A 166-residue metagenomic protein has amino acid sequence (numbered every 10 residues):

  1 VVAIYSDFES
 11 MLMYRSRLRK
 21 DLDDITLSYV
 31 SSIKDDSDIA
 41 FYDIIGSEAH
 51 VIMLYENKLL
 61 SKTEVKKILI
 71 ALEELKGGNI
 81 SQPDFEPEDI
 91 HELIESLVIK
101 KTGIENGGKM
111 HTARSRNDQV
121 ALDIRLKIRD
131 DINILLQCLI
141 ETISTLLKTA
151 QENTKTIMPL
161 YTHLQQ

Functional and structural regions predicted by a protein language model:
V1-S6: Intrinsically disordered, low-complexity repeat tracts
F8-Q166: A helix-coil-helix interface module used to build multimeric assemblies and to scaffold catalytic/cofactor sites
